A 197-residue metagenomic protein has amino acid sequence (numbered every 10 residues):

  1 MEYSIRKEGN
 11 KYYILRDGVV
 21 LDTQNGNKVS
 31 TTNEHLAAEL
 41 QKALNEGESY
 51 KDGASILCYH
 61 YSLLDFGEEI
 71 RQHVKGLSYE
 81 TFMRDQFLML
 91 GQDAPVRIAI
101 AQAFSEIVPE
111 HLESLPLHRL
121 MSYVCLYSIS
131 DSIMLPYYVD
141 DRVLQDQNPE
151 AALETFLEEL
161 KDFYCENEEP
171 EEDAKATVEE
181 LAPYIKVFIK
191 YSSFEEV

Functional and structural regions predicted by a protein language model:
M1-V20, G26-N27, T32-V197: Non-transmembrane, aqueous-exposed alpha-helical and coiled segments at domain scale
